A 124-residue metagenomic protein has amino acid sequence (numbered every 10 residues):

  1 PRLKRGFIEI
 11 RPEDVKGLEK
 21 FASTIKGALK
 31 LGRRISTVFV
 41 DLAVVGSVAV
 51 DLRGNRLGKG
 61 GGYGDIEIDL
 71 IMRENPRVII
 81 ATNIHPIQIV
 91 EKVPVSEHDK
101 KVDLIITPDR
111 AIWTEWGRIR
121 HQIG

Functional and structural regions predicted by a protein language model:
P1-E9: An anion-binding catalytic pocket shared by soluble metabolic enzymes
E9-G124: Surface-exposed, charge/polar-rich loops and edge strands
